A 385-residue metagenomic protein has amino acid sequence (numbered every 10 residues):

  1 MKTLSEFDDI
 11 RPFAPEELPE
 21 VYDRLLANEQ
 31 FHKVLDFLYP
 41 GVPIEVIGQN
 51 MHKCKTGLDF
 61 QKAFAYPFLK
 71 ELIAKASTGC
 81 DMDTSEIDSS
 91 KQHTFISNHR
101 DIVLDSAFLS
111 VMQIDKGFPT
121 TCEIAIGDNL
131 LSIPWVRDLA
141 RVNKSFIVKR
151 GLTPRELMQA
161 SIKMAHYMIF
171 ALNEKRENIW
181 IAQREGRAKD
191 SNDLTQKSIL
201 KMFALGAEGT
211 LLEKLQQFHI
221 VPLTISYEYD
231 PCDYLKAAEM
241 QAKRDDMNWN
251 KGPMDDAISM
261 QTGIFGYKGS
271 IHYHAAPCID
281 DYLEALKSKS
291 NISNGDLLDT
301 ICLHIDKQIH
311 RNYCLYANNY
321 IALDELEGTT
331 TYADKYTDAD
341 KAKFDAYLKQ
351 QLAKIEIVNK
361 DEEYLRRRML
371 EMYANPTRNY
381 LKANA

Functional and structural regions predicted by a protein language model:
M1-H93, H99-S110, I114, R137 (+2 more regions): Membrane-anchoring hydrophobic helices of lipid-metabolizing enzymes
Y22, Y39, Y66, N129 (+14 more regions): Sequence-level detector for tyrosine residue identity
K53-D59, I133, L152-P154, S288 (+2 more regions): Intrinsic-disorder/low-complexity, polar/charged segments
L58, P67-I279, L348-I355: Soluble catalytic domains of membrane acyltransferases
A257-G328: C-terminal structural cap/anchor segments
L297, I309-A385: Long, low-complexity C-terminal extensions of enzymes
